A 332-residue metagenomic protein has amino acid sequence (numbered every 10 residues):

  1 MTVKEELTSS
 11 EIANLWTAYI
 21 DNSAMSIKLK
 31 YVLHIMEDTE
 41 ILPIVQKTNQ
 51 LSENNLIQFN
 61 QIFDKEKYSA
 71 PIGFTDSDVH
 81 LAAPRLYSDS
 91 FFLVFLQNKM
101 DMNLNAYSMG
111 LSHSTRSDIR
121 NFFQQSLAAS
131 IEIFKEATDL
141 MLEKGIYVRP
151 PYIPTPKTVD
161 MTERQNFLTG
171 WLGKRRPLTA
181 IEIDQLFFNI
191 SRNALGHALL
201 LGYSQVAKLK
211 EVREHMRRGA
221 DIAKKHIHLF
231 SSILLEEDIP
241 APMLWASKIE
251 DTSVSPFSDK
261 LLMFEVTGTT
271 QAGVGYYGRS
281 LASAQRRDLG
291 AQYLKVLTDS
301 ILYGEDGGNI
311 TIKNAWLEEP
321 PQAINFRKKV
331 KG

Functional and structural regions predicted by a protein language model:
M1-A13, I72-L96, V159-Q185, L244-T267 (+1 more regions): Acidic/His metal-coordination segments adjacent to aromatic residues that form catalytic metal sites in metalloenzymes
M1-E5, S10-A13, I27, H34-F91: An N-terminus-focused feature that recognizes amino-terminal "leader" regions
S10-L15, T39-L51, F92, S117-I131 (+4 more regions): Alpha-helical scaffold segments that form or flank carboxylate-/histidine-based iron centers
A13-L33, A83-F122, P177-Q205, V254-K295: Acidic/histidine-rich alpha-helical segments that form the ligand environment of transition-metal centers
S23, Q46-E53, I57, N98-D101 (+7 more regions): Generic structural signal for well-ordered, non-transmembrane alpha-helical segments in soluble/cytosolic regions
I35, F95-K157: Hydrophobic, ordered structural segments
T39-G73, I131-R149, E211-E214, R218-P242 (+1 more regions): Conserved alpha-helical segments that form or flank metal/cofactor-binding pockets of metalloenzymes
T311-G332: Acidic, low-complexity, intrinsically disordered peripheral segments
